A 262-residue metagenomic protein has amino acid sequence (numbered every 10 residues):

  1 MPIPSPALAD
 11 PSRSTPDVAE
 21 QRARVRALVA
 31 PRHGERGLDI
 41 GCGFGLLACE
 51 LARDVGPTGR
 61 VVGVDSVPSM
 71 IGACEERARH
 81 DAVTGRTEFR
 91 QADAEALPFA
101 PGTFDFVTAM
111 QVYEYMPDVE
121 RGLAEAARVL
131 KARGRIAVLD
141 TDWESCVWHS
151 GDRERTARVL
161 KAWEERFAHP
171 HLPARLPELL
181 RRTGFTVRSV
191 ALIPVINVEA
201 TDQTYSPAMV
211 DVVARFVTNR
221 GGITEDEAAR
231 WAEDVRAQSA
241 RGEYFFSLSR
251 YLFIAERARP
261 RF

Functional and structural regions predicted by a protein language model:
M1-R13, R188-Y244: C-terminal helical/coil "lid" or tail adjacent to the Rossmann-like core of SAM-dependent
P16-E35, E50: Conserved alpha-helix/loop element of class I SAM-dependent methyltransferases that forms part of the SAM/SAH-binding
R36-I40, F44-A96: Class I SAM-dependent methyltransferase SAM/SAH-binding core
E95-F106: A short acidic, Gly/Pro-enriched loop at the edge of an enzyme's catalytic core that lines a small-molecule cofactor
D105-D118: A short SAM/SAH-binding and catalytic strip from SAM-dependent methyltransferases
E120-R135: A short glycine-rich, Lys/Arg-flanked "PGG" loop and its adjoining helix->strand segment in the class I
R135-T201: Conserved catalytic/acceptor-binding region of the Class I
T183-F185, R250-F262: Core SAM-dependent methyltransferase catalytic element
